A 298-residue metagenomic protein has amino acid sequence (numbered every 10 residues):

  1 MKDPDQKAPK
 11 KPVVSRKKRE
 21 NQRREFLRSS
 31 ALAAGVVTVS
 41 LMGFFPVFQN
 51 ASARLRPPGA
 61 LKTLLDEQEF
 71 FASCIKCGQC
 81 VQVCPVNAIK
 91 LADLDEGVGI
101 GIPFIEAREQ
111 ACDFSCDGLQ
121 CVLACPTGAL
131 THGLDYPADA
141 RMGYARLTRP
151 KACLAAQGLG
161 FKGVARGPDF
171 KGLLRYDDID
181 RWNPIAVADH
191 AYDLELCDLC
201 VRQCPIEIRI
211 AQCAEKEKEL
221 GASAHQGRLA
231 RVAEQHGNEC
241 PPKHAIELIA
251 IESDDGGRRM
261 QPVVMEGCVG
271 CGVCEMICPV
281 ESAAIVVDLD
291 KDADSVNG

Functional and structural regions predicted by a protein language model:
M1-G298: Non-ligating segments of multi-cofactor redox enzymes
